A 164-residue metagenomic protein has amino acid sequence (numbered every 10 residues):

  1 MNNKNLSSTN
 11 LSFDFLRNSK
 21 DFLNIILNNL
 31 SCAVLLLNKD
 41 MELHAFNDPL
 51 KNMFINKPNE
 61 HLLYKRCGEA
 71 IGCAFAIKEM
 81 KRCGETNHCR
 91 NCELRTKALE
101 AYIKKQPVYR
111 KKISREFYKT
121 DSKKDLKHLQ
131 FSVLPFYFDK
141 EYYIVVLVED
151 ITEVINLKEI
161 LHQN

Functional and structural regions predicted by a protein language model:
N2-L23, Q163: Short, charged amphipathic alpha-helical "coupling" segments at sensory-output junctions in signaling proteins
F13-I55: Sensory modules in modular signal-transduction proteins
L27-L37, I71-G72, K140-Y142, V154: Catalytic cores of nucleotide-enabled group-transfer and carboxylate-activating enzymes in metabolic and assembly-line
N38, K119, F138: Acidic surface patches and DE-rich sequence motifs
K51-R82: PAS and related sensory helical modules
E85-L129, Y142: Per-ARNT-Sim (PAS) sensory domains and their PAS-associated C-terminal
F131-V133: Compact sensory input modules in signal-transduction proteins
P135-N164: Sensory coupling linkers of modular signal transduction proteins
